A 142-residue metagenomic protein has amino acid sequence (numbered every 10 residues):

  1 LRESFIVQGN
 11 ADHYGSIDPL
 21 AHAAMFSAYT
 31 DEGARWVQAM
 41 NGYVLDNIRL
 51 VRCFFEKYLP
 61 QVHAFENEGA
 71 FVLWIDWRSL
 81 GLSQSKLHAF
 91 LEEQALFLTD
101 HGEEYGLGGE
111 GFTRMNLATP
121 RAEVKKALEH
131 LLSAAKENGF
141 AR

Functional and structural regions predicted by a protein language model:
L1-L45, C53, A135-K136: Conserved core segment of the aminotransferase class I/II
P19-H22, F26, G42-R52, H63-W77 (+1 more regions): Conserved glycine-rich beta-strand-loop-beta hairpin in the small C-terminal domain of fold type I
T30, D76-R78, A118-P120: Residue-level recognition of strand-loop junctions within catalytic nucleotide-signaling folds
F55-A64, G139-R142: Surface-exposed helix-capping loop/turn segments at secondary-structure junctions
E56-P60, L96-H101: Short amphipathic beta-strand starts and helix->beta connectors
S83, F90-T99, Y105-R142: PLP-dependent enzyme catalytic core of the Aspartate aminotransferase-like
